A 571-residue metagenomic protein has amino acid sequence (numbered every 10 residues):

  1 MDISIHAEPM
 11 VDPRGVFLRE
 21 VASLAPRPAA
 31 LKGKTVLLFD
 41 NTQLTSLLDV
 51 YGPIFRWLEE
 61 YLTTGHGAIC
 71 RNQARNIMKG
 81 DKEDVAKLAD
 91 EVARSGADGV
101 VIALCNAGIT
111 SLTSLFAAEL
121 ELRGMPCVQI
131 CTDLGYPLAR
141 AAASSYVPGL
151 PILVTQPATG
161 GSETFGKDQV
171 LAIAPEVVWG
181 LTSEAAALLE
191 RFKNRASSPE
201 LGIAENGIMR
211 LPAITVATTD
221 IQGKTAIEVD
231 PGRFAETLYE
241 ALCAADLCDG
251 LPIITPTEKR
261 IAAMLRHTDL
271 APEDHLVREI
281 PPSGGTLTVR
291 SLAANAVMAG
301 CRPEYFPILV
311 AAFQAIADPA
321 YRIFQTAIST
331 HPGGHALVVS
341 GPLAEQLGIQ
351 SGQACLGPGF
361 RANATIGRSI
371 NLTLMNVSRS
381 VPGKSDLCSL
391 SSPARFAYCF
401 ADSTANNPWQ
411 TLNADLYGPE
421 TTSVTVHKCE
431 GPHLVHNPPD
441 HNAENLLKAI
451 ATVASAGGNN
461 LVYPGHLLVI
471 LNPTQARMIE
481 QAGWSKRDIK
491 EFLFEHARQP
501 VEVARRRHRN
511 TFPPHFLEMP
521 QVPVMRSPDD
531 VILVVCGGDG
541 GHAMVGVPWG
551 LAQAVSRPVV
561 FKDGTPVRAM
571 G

Functional and structural regions predicted by a protein language model:
M1-G15: Helix-enriched interaction subdomains in cytosolic or periplasmic regions, typified by TIR/SEFIR signaling/NADase cores
K34-I69: Glycine-rich phosphate/diphosphate-binding loop of Rossmann-like nucleotide-binding domains
E59-I77, G149-Q156: Short beta-strand elements in bilobed, periplasmic/extracellular small-molecule ligand-binding domains
V85-D98, F116-E119: Short, well-structured alpha-helical segments in soluble
G108-L138, L153-Q156: Short, acidic/small-residue loops that bind anionic groups at enzyme active sites
G135-V147: Glycine-rich, charge-decorated loop segments at or immediately adjacent to ligand/cofactor-binding or catalytic sites
T155-F192: A charged, well-structured terminal subsegment
P212-G571: Non-transmembrane, aqueous-exposed alpha-helical and coiled segments at domain scale
